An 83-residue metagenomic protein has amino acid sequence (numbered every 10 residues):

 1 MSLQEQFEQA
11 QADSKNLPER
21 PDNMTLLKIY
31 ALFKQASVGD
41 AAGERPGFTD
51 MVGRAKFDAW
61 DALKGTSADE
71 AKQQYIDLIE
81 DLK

Functional and structural regions predicted by a protein language model:
M1-K83: A charge-rich, low-complexity, intrinsically flexible signal that marks solvent-exposed coils, linkers, repeats
